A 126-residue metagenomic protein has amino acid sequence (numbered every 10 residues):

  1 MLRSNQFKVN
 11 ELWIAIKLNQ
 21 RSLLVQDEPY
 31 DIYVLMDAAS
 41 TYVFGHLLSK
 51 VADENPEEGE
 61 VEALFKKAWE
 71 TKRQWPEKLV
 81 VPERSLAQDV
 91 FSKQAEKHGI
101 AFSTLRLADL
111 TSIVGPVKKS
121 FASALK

Functional and structural regions predicted by a protein language model:
M1-K126: Secondary-structure boundary/capping micro-motif
